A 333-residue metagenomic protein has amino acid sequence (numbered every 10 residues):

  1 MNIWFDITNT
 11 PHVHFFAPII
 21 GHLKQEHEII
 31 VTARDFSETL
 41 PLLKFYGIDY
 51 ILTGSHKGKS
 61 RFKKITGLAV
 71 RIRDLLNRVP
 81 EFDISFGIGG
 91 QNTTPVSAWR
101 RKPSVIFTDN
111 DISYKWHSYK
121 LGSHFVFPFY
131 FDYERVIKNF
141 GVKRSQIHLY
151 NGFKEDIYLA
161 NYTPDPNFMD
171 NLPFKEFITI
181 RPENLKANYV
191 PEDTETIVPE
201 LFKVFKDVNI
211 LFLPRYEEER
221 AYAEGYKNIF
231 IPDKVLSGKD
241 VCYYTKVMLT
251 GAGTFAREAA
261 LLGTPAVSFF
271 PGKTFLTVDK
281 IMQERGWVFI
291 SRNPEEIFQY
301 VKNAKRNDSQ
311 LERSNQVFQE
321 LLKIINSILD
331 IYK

Functional and structural regions predicted by a protein language model:
F5-G21, D35-F140: Active-site and donor-binding regions of nucleotide-sugar-utilizing enzymes
I29-D35, V126-P128, L211-R215: Short internal beta-strands
F36, F45-G58, I180, F202-P232: Catalytic donor nucleotide-activated moiety binding site of glycosyltransferases and closely related
R71-L76, E217-F255: Donor nucleotide-activated moiety binding/catalytic core segment of transferases that use nucleotide-activated donors
S85-V96, I106-T108, V241-V278: A donor-sugar binding/catalytic signature common to diverse glycosyltransferases and related nucleotide-sugar
V126-D193: A nucleotide-sugar donor-handling region in carbohydrate enzymes
L261-N307: Catalytic binding pocket for nucleotide-activated donors in carbohydrate/polymer assembly enzymes
K305-K333: C-terminal amphipathic helix plus adjacent low-complexity, charged tail appended to glycosyltransferase catalytic
